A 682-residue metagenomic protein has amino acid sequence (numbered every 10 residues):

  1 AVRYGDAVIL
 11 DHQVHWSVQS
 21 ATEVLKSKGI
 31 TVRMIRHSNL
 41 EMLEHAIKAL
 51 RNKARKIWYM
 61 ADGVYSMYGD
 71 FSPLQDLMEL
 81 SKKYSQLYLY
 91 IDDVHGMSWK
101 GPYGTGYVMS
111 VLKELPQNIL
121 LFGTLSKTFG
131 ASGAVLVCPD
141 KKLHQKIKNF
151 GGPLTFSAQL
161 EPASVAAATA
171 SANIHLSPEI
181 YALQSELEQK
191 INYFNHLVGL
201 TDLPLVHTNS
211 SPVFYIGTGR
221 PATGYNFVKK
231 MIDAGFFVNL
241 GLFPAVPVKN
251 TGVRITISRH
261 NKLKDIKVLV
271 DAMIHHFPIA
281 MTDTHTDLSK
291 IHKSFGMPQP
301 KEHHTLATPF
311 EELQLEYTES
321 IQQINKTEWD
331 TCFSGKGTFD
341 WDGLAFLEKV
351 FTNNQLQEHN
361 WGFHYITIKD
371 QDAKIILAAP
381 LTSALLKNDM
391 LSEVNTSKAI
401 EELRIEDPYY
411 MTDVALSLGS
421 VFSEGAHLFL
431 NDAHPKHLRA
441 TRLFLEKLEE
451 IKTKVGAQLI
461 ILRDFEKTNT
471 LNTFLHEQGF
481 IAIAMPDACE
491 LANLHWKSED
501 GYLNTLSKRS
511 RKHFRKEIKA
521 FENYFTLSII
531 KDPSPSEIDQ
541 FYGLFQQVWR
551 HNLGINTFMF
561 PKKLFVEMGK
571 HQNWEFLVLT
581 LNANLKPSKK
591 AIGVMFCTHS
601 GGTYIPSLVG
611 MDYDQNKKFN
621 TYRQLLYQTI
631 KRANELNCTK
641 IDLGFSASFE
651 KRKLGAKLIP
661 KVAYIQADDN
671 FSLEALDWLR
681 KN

Functional and structural regions predicted by a protein language model:
A1-W16: Conserved PLP-anchoring active-site segment centered on the Schiff-base-forming lysine
R33-Y90: Active-site phosphate-binding strand-loop segment of PLP-dependent enzymes
V111-K146: Active-site PLP attachment segment
Q159-E179, E186, K190, G199: Structural motif of enzymes handling amino- and sulfur-group chemistry
Y181-N195, T201-A234, A245-V253, I257-R259 (+1 more regions): Conserved PLP-binding catalytic core of the aspartate aminotransferase-like
D233, A245-T305: PLP-dependent enzyme catalytic core of the Aspartate aminotransferase-like
T305-I400, E449-E450, Q458-K617: A conserved beta-strand-loop-helix scaffold within acyl/acetyltransferase catalytic domains
F310-L313, G425, N472-T505, L636-N682: Active-site/acyl-donor-binding loops of N-acyltransferases
